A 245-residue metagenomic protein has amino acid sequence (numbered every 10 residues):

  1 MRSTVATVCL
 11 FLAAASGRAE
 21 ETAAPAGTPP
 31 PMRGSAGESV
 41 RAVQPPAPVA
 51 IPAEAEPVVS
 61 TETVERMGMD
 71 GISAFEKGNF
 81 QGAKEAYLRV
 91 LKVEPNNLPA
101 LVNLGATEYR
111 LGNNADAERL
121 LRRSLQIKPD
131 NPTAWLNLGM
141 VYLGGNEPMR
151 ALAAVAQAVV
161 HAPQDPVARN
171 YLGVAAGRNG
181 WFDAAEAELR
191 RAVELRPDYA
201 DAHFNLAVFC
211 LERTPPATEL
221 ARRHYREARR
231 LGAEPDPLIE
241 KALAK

Functional and structural regions predicted by a protein language model:
A19-E62: Long, contiguous interaction/recruitment modules in multidomain scaffold/adaptor proteins
P29-R33, A55, F204, V208-K245: Terminal, low-structured helical/coil segments at or just beyond the last alpha-helical repeat
S60-V93, A106, R110: Alpha-helical segment of the N-proximal tetratricopeptide repeat
V64, L98-P99, P132-T133, P166-V167 (+2 more regions): Helix-start (N-cap) detector for alpha-helical repeat units in TPR-like alpha-solenoids, especially tetratricopeptide
M69, N103, R110, N137 (+3 more regions): Canonical tetratricopeptide repeat
K77-R89, R110-R123, G144-Q157, N179-R191 (+1 more regions): Structural signature of tandem alpha-helical TPR/SEL1-like repeats, specifically the intra-repeat loop/turn
V93, I127, H161, L195 (+1 more regions): Structural marker of alpha-solenoid helical repeat scaffolds
